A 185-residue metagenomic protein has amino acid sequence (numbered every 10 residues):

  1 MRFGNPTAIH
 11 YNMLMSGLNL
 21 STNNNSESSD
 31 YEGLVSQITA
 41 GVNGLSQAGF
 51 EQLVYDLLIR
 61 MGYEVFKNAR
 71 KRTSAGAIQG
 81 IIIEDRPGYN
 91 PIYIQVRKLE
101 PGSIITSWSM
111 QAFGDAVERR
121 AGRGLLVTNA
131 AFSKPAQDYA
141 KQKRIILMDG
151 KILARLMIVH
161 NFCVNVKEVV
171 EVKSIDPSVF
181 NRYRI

Functional and structural regions predicted by a protein language model:
M1-I185: Mixed-charge (Asp/Glu-Lys/Arg
